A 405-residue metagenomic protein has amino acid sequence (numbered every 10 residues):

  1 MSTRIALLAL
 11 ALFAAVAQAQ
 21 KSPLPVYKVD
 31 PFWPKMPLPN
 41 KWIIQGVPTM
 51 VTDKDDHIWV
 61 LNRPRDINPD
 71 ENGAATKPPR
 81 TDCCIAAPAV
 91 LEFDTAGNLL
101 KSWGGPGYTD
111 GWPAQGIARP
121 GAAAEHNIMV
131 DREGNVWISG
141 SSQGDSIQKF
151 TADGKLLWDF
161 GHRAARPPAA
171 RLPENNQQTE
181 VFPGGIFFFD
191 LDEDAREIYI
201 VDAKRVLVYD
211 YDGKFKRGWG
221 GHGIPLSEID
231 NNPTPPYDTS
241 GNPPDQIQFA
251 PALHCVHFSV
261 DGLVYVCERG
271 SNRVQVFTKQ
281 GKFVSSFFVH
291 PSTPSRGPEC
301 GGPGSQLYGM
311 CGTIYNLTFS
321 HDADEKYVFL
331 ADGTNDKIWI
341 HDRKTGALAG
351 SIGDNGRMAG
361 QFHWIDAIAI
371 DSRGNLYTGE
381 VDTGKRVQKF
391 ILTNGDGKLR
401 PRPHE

Functional and structural regions predicted by a protein language model:
M1-I5: Positively charged n-region of N-terminal signal peptides that target proteins for export
A6-A15: Bacterial N-terminal signal peptides
A19-E405: Eukaryotic scaffold repeat domains enriched in small/polar residues
